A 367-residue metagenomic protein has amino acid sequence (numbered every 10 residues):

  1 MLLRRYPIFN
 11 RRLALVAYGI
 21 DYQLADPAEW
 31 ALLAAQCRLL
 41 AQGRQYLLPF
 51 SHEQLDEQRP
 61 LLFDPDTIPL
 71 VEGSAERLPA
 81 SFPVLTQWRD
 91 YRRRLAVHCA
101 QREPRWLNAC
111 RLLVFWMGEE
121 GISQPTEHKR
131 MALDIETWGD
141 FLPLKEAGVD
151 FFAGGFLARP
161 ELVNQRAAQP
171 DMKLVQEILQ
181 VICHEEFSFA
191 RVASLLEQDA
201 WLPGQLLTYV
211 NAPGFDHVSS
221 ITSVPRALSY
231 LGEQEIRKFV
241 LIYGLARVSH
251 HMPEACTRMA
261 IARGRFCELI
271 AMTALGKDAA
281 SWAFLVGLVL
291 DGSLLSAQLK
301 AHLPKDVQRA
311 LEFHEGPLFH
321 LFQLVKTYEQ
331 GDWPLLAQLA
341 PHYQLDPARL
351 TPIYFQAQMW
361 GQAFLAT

Functional and structural regions predicted by a protein language model:
M1-Q87, A255: Bacterial c-di-GMP phosphodiesterase EAL domain
L3, I20, L48, P69 (+10 more regions): Generic structural hydrophobic/aromatic packing signal, biased to beta-strands
G43, G118-T367: Conserved alpha-helical "signature site" that marks functionally important helical segments or helix/loop junctions
L61-A158, A279-W282: The catalytic core of metal-dependent phosphodiesterases that act on cyclic dinucleotides
